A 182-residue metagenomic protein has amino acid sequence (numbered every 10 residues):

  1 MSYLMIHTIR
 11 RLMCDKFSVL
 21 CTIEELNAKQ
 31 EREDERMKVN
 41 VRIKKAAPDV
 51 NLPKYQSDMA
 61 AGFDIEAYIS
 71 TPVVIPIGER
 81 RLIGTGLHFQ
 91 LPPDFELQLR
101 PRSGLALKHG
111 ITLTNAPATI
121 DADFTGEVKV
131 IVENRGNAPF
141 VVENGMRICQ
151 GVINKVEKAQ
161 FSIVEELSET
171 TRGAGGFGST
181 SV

Functional and structural regions predicted by a protein language model:
K16-F17, T22-E25, K29-V182: DUTPase catalytic domain/fold
